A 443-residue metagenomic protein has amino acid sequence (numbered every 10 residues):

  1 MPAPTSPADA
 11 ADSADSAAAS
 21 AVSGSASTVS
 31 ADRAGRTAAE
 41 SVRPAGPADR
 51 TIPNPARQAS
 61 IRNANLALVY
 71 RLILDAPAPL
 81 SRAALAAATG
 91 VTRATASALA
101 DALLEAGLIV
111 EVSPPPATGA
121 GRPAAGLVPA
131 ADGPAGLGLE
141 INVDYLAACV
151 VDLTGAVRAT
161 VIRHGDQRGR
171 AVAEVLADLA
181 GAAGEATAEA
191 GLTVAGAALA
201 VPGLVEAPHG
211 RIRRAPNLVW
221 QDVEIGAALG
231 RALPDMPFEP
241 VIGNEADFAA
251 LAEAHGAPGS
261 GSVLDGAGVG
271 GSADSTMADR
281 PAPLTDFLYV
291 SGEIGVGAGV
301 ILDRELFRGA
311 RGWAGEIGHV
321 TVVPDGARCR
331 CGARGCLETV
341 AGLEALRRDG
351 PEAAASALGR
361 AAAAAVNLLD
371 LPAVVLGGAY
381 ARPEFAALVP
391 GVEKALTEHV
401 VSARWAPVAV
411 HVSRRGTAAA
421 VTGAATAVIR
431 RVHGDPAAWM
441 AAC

Functional and structural regions predicted by a protein language model:
M1-D12, A21, R36-A124, V128-V161 (+5 more regions): ATP-binding/phosphotransfer module of carbohydrate and carboxylate kinases, centering on a glycine-rich
V22-S27: Long, intrinsically disordered, low-complexity tracts enriched in Ser/Thr with interspersed Pro and often acidic
T154-R163, L204-R211: Acidic/polar active-site rim loop that often engages polyanionic ligands
T193-A200, L204-G332, C336-L337, A341-E344 (+1 more regions): Phosphate-binding/catalytic loop of phosphoryl-transfer enzymes
